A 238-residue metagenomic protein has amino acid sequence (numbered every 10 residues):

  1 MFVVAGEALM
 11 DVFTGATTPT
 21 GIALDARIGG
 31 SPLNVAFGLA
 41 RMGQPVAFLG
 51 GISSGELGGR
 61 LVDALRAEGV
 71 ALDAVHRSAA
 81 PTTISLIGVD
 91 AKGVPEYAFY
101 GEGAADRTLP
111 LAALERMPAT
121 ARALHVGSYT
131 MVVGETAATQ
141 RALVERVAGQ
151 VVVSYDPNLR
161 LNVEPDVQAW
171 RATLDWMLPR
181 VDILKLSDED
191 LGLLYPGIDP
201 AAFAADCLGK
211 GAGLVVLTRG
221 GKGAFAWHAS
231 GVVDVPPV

Functional and structural regions predicted by a protein language model:
M1, V152, I183, G213-L214: Proline-centered loop/turn at the N-terminus of a beta-strand
M1-A71: Glycine-rich phosphate/adenosyl-contacting loop at the front of the ribokinase-like
V3, A47, V153-S154, V216: Structural detector of well-ordered beta-strand residues that form the stable sheet scaffold of enzyme domains
V3, I198-V238: Conserved phosphate-binding/catalytic region of the ribokinase-like
P45-S128, V153: Conserved N-terminal subdomain of the carbohydrate kinase-like
M117-A119, M177-L178, G209: A short, aliphatic-rich alpha-helical micro-motif
S128-D206, K222-A224: Conserved beta-alpha-beta core of the PfkB/ribokinase-like small-molecule kinase fold
